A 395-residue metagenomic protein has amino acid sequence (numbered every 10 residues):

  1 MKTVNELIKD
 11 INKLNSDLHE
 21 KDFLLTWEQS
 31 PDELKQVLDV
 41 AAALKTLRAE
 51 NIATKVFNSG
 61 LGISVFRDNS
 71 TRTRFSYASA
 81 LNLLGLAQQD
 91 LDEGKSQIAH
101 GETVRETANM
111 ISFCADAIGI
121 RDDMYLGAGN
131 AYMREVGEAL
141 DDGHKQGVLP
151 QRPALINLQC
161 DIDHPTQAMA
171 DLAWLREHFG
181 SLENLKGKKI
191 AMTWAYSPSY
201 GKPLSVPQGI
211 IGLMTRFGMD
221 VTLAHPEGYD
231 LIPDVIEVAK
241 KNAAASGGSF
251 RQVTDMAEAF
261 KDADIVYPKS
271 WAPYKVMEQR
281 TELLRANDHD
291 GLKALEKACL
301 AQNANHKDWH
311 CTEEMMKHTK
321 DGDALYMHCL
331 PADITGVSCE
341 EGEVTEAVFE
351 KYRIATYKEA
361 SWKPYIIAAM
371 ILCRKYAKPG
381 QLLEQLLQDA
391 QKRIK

Functional and structural regions predicted by a protein language model:
M1-F75, S79: Positively charged, low-complexity intrinsically disordered leader regions
K55-R176, I334: Phosphate/diphosphate ligand-binding glycine-rich loop within oxidoreductases
V56-G62, K186-K188, D323: Phosphate-coordination loops involved in phosphoryl transfer and adenosine-cofactor binding
R67-S79, R176-D290: Glycine-rich phosphate/diphosphate-binding loop of Rossmann-like nucleotide-binding domains
Q146-P153, M219, H318-M327: A short helix->loop->beta-strand "cap" motif at the edges of active sites that frequently abuts
K241-T345: Rossmann-like adenosine-cofactor binding region
T319-K395: Adenosine-phosphate binding glycine-rich loop
